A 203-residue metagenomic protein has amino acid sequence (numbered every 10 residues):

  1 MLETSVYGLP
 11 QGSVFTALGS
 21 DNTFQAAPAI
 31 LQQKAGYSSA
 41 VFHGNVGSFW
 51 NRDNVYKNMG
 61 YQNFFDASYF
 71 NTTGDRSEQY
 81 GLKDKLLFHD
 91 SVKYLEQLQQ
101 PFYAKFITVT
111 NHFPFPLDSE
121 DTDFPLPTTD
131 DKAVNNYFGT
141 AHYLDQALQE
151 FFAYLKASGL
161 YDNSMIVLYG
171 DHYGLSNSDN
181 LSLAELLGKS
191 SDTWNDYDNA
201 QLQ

Functional and structural regions predicted by a protein language model:
M1-Q203: Solvent-exposed soluble domains appended to multi-pass membrane proteins
